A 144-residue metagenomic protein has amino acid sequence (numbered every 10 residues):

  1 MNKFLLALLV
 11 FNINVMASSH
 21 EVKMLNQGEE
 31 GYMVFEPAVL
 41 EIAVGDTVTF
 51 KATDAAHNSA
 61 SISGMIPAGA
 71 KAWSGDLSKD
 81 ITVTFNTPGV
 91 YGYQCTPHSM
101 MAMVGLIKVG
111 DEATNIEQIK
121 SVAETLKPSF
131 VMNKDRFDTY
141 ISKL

Functional and structural regions predicted by a protein language model:
M1-L5, K134: Extended boundary segments
F4-N12: Sec-dependent N-terminal signal peptides
A17-L144: Extracytoplasmic copper-binding redox domains, predominantly the cupredoxin/blue-copper superfamily
